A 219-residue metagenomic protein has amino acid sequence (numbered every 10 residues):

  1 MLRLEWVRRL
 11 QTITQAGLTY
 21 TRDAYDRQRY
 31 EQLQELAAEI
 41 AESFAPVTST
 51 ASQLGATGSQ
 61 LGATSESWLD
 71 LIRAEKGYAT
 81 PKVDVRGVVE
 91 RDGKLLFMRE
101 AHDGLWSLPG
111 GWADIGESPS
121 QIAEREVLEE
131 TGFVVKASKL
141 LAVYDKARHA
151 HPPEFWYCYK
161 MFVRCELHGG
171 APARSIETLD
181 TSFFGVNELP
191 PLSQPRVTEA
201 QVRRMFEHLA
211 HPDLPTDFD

Functional and structural regions predicted by a protein language model:
M1-Y25, A38: Long amphipathic alpha-helical segments
W6, R29, V197-Q201: Short, hydrophobic-biased amphipathic alpha-helical segments
A24-Q28, E154: Short, solvent-exposed positions on alpha-helices
E31-Q53, G58-R86: Acidic, metal-coordinating catalytic segment for phosphate/diphosphate chemistry, firing primarily on the Nudix
T50, L69-S107, V135, K139: N-terminal strand-loop-strand
P109-G111: Extended, positively charged loop/linker patches that create polyanion-binding surfaces
A113-A137, D145-M205, A210, L214-D219: Unchanged
